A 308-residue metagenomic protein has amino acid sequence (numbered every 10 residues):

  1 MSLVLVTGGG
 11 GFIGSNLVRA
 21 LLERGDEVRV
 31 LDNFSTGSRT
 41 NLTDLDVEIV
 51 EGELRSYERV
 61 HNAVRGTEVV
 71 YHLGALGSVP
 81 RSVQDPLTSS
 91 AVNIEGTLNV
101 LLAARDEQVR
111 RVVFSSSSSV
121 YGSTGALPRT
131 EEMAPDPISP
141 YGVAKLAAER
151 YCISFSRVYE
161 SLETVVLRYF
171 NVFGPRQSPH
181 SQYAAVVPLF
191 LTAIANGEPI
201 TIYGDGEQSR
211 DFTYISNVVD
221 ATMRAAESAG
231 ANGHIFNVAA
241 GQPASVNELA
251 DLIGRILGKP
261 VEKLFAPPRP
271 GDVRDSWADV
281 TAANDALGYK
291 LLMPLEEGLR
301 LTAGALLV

Functional and structural regions predicted by a protein language model:
M1-F170, S216: N-terminal Rossmann-like NAD(P)+-binding domain of SDR-like oxidoreductases, especially those catalyzing
T7, A91-I94, G142, H180 (+5 more regions): Short, solvent-exposed loop/helix junctions and linker helices that flank or host conserved functional motifs
N16, R59-N62, G66-V69, N99 (+8 more regions): Alpha-helical elements of Rossmann-like donor-binding domains used by nucleotide-donor carbohydrate transfer enzymes
A20, A103-D106, T192, R224 (+1 more regions): Alpha-helical scaffold elements within enzyme catalytic domains, especially in hydrolases
R39, H72-A75, L191, A195 (+1 more regions): Short amphipathic alpha-helical interface segments enriched in basic and hydrophobic/aromatic residues, used as
A126-L127, I138, R150-R210, I215-R224 (+2 more regions): NAD(P)-dependent short-chain dehydrogenase/reductase
I194-V308: C-terminal substrate-binding subdomain of Rossmann-fold SDR/epimerase-dehydratase oxidoreductases
